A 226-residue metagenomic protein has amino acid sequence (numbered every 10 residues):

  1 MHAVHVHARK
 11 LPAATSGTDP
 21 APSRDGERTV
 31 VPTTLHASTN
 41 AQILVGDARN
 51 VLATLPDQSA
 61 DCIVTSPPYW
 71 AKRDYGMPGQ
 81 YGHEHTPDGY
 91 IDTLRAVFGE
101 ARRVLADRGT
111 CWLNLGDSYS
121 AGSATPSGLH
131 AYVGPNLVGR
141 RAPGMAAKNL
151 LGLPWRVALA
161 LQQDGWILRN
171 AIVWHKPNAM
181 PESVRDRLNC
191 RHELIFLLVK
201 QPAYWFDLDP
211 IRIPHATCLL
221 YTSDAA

Functional and structural regions predicted by a protein language model:
H2-S223: Core catalytic lobe of class I
